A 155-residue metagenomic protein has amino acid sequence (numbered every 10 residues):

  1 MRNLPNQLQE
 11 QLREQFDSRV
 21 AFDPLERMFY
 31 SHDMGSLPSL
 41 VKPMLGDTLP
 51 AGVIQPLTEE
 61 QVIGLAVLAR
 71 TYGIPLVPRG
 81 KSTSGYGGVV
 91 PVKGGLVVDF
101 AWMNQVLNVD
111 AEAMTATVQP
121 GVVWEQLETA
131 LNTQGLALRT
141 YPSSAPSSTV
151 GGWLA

Functional and structural regions predicted by a protein language model:
M1-V67, S84-M114, S143: N-terminal flexible segment immediately upstream of the FAD-binding catalytic core in FAD-dependent oxidoreductases
R27-M28, Y72-A155: FAD-binding core of FAD-dependent oxidoreductases, characterized by glycine-rich FAD pyrophosphate-binding loops
